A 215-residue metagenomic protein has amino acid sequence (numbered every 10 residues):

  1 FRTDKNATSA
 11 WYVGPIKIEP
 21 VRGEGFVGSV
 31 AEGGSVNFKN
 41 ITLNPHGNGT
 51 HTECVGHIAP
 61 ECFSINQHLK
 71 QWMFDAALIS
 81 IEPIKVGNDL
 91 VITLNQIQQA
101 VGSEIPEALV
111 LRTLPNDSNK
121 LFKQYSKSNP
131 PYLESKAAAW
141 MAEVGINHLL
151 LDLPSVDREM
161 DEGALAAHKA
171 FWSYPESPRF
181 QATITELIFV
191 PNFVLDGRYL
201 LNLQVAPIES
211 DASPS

Functional and structural regions predicted by a protein language model:
F1-S215: Active-/binding-site microenvironments in catalytic and ligand-binding cores
